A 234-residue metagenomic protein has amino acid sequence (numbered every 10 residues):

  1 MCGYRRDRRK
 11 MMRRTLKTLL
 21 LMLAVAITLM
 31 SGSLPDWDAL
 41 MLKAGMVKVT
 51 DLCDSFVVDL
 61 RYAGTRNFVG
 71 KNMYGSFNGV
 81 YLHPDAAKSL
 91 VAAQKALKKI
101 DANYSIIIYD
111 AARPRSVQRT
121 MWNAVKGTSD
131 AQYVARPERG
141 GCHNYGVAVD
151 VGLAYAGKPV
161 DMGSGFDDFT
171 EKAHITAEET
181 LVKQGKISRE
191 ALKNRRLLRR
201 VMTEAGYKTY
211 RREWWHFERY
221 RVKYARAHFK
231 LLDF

Functional and structural regions predicted by a protein language model:
M1-M11: Short, Lys/Arg-enriched N-terminal segments with co-localized hydrophobic residues within the first ~10-30 amino acids
K10-L20: Bacterial N-terminal signal peptides that target proteins for export
L20-T28: Bacterial N-terminal signal peptides
S31-A111, M121-R212, Y220-F234: Extracytoplasmic cell-surface/polysaccharide-interacting catalytic and binding patches
P114: Segments that shape or occlude catalytic/ligand-binding pockets
V117-Q118: Short, well-ordered surface patches within globular domains
F217: Conserved metal-phosphate-binding beta-hairpin within the catalytic cores of diverse ATP-dependent phosphoryl-transfer
